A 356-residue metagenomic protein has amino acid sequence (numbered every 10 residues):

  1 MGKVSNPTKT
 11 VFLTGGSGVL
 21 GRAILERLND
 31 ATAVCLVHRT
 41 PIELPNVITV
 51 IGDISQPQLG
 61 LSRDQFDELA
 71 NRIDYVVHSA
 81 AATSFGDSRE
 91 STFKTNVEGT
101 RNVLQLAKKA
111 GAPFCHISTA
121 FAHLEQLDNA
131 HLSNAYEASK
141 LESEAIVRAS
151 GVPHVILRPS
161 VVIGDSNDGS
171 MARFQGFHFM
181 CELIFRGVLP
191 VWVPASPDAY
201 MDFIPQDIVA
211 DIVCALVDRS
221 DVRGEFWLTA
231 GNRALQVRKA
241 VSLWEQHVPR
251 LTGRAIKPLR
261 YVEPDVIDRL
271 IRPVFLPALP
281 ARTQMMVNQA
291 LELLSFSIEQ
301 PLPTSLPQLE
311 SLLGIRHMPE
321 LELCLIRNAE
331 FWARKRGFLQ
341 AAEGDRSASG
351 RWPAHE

Functional and structural regions predicted by a protein language model:
K9-D30: N-terminal Rossmann NAD(P)H-binding glycine-rich loop of SDR-like oxidoreductase domains
T10, E292-E356: Amphipathic terminal alpha-helices
A31-I42: Conserved glycine-rich Rossmann-like NAD(P)H-binding loop of the short-chain dehydrogenase/reductase
V47-I73: Conserved Rossmann-fold cofactor-binding substructure of NAD(P)-dependent oxidoreductases
Y75-H78, E90-K94, E98-A138, V155: Conserved Rossmann-fold NAD(P)-dependent oxidoreductase catalytic core, especially the SDR/UDP-sugar
A135-E137, R148-I156, S160-M201, Q206-A215: NAD(P)-dependent short-chain dehydrogenase/reductase
A215-V287, R327, W332, R336-E356: Mid/C-terminal beta-alpha module of Rossmann-like enzyme folds, strongest in SDR-family dehydrogenases/epimerases
